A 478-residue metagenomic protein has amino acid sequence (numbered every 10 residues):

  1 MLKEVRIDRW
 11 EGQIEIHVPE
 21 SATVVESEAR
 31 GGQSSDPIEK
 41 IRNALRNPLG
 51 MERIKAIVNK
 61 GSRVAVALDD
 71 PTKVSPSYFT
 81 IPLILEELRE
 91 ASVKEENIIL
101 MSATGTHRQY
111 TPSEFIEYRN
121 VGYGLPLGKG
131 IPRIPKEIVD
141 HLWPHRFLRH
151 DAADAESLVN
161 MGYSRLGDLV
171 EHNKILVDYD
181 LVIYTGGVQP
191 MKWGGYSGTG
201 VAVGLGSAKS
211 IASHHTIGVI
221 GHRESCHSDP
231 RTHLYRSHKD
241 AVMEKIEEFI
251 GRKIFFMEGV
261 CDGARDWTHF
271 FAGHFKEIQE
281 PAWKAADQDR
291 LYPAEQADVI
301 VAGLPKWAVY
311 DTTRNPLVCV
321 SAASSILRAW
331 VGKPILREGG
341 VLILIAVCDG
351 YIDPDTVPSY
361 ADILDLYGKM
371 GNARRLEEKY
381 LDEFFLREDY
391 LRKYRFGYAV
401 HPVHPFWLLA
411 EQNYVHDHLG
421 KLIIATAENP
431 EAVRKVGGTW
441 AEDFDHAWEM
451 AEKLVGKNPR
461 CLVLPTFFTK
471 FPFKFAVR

Functional and structural regions predicted by a protein language model:
M1-N43: N-terminal amphipathic/basic leader segments beginning at the initiator methionine
L49-A65, S92-E95, I250, Y292-I300 (+2 more regions): Glycine-rich phosphate/diphosphate-binding loops that line cofactor/substrate pockets in enzymes
R63-S75, I99-T106, Y184, V301: Short glycine-rich or small-residue beta-strand-to-loop segments that form or flank ligand, phosphate, metal/Fe-S
E95-G105, V341-A346, K421-T426: Short internal beta-strands
Y110-Y196: An acidic, phosphate/nucleotide-engaging active-site surface
C226-D311: Membrane-embedded hairpin module used as a gating/binding unit in multi-pass transport and secretion proteins
R314, V320-L419: C-terminal catalytic subdomain
P402-V463: Internal helix-turn-beta structural module
